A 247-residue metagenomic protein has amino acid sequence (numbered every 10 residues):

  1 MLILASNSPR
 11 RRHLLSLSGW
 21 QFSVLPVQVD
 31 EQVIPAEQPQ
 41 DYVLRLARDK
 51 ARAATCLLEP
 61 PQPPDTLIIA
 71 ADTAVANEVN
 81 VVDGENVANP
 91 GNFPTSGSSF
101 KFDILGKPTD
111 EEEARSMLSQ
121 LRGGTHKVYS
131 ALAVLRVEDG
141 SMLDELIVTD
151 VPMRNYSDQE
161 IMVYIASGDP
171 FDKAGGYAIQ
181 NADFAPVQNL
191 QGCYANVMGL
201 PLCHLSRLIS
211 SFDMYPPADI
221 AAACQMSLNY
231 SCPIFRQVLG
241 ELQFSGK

Functional and structural regions predicted by a protein language model:
M1-W20: N-terminal beta1-alpha1 ligand-phosphate binding loop
I3, Q40-K247: Anionic-ligand binding patches
N7, V27, V137: Cofactor-binding loop segments of dinucleotide-utilizing enzymes, especially the Rossmann-like FAD- and NAD(P)+-binding
G19-A36, M142-V148: Short glycine-rich, Thr/Ser-proximal phosphate-binding strand/loop in the N-terminal lobe of ATP-dependent enzymes
